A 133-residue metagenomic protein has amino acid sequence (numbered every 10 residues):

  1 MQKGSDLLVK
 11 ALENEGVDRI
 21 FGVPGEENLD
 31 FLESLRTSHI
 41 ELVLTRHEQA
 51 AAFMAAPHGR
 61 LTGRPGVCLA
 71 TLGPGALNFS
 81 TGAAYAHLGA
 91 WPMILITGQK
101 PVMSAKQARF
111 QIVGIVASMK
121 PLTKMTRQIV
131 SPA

Functional and structural regions predicted by a protein language model:
M1-A133: N-terminal alpha/beta PP-like core and its mobile active-site loop of ThDP/TPP-dependent enzymes
